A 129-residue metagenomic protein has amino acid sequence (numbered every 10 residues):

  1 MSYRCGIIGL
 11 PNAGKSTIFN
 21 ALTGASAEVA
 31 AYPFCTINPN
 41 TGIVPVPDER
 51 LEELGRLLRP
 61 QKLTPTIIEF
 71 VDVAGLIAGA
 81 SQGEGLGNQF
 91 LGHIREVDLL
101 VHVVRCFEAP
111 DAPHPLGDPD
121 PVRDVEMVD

Functional and structural regions predicted by a protein language model:
M1-E84, N88-D111, D129: Conserved G1/Walker A P-loop phosphate-binding module
C106-E126: Acidic/polar active-site rim loop that often engages polyanionic ligands
